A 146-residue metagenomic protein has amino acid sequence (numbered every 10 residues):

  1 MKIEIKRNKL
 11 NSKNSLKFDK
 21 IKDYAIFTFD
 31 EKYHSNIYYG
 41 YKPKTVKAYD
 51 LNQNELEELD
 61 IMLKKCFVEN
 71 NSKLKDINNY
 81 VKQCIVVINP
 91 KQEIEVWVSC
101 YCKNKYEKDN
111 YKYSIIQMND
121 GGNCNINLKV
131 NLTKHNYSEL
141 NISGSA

Functional and structural regions predicted by a protein language model:
E4-Y113: Surface-exposed acidic loop/strand-edge motifs in secreted or periplasmic proteins that form small linear binding
K91-A146: Extracytoplasmic electrostatic interaction patches
